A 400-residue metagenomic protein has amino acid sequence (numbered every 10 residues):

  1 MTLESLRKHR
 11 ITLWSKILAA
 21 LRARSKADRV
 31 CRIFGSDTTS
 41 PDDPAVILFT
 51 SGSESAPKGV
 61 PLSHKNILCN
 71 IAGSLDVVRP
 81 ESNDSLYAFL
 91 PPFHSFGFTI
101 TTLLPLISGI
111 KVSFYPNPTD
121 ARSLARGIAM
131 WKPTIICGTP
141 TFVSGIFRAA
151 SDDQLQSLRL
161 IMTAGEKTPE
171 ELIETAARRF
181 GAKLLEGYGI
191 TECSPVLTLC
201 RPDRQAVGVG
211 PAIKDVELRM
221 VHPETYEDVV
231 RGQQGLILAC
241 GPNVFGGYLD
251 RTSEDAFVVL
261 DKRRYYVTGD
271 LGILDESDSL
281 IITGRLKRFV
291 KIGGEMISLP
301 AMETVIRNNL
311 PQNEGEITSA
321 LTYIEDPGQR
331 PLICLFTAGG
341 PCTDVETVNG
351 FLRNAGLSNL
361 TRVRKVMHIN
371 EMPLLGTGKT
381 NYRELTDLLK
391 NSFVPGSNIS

Functional and structural regions predicted by a protein language model:
L3-F49, A56, R79-S85: Conserved pre-ATP/AMP-binding loop-to-beta segment of ANL
L13-K16, P133-C137, F147-A206, E217: Gly/Ser/Thr-rich phosphate-binding loop
A45-A72: Conserved AMP-binding A3 loop
L68-S85, F93-I135, A149: Conserved AMP-binding/adenylation subdomain of ANL enzymes
Y188, R219-C240, A256, L274-S277 (+2 more regions): Conserved beta-loop-beta connector loops within the AMP-binding
P211-D215, E227-V259, E295-I297: Conserved ATP/PPi-binding loop(s) of AMP-dependent carboxylate-activating enzymes
G241, G246-G247, G269-T361, E384-D387: AMP-binding/adenylate-forming catalytic core of the ANL superfamily
P331, G356-T380, N398-I399: AMP-binding/adenylate-forming catalytic domain of the ANL superfamily
